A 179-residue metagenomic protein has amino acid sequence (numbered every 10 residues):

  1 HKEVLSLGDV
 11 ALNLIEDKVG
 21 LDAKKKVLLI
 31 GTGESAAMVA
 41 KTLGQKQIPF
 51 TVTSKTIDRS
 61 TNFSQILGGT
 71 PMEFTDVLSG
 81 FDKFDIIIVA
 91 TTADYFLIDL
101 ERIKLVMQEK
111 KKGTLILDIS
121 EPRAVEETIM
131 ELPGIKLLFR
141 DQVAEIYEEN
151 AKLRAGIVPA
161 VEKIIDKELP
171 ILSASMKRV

Functional and structural regions predicted by a protein language model:
H1-D22: Glycine/serine-rich phosphate-binding loop and adjoining beta1-alpha1 elements at the start of nucleotide-handling
K2, S6, K55-D58, I98-E101 (+3 more regions): Conserved active-site and cofactor/substrate-binding residues in soluble primary-metabolism enzymes
D9-N13, T61, D166: Predominant activation on well-ordered alpha-helical scaffold segments within soluble catalytic domains
E16-F84: Glycine-rich phosphate/diphosphate-binding loop of Rossmann-like nucleotide-binding domains
E34, D58, A93-D94, E121-P122 (+1 more regions): Short, glycine-/Ser/Thr-/acidic-enriched flexible segments
A40-T42, S64-Q65, D99-I103, E127-M130: Short amphipathic alpha-helical segments
T70-E101, Q108-L117, E121-P122: Rossmann-like NAD(P)-binding element
K104-V179: Adenosine-phosphate binding glycine-rich loop
